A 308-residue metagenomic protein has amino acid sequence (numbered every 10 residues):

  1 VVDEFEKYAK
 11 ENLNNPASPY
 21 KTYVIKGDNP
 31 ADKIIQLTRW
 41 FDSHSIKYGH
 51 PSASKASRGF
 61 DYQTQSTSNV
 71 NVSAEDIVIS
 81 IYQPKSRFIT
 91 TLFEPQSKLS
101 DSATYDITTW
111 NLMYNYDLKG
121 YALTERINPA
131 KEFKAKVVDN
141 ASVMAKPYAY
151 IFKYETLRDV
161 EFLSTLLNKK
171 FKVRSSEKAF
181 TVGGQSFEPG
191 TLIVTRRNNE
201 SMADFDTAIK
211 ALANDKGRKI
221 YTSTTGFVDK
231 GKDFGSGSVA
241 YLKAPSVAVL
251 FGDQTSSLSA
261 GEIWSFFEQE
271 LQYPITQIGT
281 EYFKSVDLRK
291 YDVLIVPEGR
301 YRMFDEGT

Functional and structural regions predicted by a protein language model:
V1-T308: Intrinsic-disorder/low-complexity accessory segments
